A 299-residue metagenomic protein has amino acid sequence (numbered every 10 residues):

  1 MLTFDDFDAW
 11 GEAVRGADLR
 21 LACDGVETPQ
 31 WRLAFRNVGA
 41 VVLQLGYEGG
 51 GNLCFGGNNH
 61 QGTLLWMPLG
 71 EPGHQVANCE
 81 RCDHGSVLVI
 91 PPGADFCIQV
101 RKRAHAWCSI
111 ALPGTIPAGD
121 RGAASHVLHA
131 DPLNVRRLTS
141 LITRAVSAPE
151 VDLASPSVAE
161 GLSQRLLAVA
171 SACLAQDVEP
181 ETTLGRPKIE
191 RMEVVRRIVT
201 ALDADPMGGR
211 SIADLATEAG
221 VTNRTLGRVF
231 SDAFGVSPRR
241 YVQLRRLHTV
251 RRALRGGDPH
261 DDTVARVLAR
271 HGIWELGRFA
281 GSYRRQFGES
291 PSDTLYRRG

Functional and structural regions predicted by a protein language model:
M1-Q61: N-terminal low-complexity or simple alpha-helical regulatory segments that function as activation/interaction modules
M1-V26, L64, G73-P206, S211-A213 (+4 more regions): Alpha-helical bundle regulatory/interaction domains
Y47-N52, L69-E71, P91-A94: Short acidic (Asp/Glu) patches
G57-G73: Short, conserved beta-strand element in jelly-roll/cupin
L226, F230, R278-F279, Y283: Short hydrophobic/aromatic patch on the recognition helix
D232-A233, R285-Q286, R297: Alpha-helical DNA-recognition elements
R240: Short, basic-rich loop-to-helix N-cap that marks the start of a DNA-contacting helix
L244-T249: Alpha-helical structural segments
